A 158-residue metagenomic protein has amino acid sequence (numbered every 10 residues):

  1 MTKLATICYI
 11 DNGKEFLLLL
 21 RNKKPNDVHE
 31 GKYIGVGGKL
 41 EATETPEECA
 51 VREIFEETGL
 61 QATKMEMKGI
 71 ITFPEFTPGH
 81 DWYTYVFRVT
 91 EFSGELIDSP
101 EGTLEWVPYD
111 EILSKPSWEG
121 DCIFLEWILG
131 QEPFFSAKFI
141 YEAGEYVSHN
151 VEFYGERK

Functional and structural regions predicted by a protein language model:
M1-L18, K39: Conserved N-terminal beta-strand and adjoining loop/helix that marks the start of the Nudix/MutT-like hydrolase domain
L17-L18, P25-V28: Short N-terminal binding/cap micro-motifs at the start of the first secondary-structure element
D27-G31, D81: A conserved beta-turn-beta hairpin within the catalytic core of GNAT-like acetyltransferases that forms part
Y33-K39: Short glycine-enriched, charge-decorated loop/helix-capping segments at active-site entrances that position
L40-T63, F73-I128, H149-K158: Unchanged
F134-K158: Acidic/histidine-enriched, glycine/proline-rich intrinsically disordered or flexible terminal extensions
